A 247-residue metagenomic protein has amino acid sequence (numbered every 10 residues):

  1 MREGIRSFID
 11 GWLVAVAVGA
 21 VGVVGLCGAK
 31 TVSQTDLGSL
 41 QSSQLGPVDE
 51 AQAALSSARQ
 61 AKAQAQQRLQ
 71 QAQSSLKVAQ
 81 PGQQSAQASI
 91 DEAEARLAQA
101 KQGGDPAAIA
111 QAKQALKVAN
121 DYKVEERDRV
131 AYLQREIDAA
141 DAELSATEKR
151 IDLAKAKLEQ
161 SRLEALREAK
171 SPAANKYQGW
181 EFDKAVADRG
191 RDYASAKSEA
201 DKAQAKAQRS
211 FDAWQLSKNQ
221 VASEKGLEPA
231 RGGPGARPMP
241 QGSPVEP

Functional and structural regions predicted by a protein language model:
R2-V16: Bacterial N-terminal signal peptides that target proteins for export
A17, V21-G25: Hydrophobic core
C27-V32: Bacterial signal peptide processing site
S33, L37-G242, P247: Extended amphipathic alpha-helical heptad-repeat regions
